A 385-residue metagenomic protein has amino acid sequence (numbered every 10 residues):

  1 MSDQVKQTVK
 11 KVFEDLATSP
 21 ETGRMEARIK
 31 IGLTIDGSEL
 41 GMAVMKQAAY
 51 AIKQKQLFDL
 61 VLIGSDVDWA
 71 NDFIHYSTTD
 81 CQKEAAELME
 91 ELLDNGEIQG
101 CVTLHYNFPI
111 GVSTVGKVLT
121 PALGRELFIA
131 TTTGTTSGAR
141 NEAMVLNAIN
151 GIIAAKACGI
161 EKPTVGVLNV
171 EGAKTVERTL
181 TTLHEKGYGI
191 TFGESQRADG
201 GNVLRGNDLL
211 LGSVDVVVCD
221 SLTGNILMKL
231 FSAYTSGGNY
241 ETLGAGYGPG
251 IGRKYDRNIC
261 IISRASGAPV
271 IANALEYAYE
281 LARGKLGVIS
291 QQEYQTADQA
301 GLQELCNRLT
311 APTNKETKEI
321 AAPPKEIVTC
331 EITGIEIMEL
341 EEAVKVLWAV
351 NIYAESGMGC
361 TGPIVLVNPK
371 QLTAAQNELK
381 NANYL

Functional and structural regions predicted by a protein language model:
S2-V67: N-terminal phosphate-binding or glycine-rich loops at protein starts, especially the Walker A/P-loop of NTPases
G23, A122-G134, G212-Q303: Glycine-rich phosphate/nucleotide-binding loop
M25-E26, D59, G159-V165, G189-A198 (+3 more regions): Flexible, glycine/charged-enriched surface loops at secondary-structure junctions
A43, K55-V61, N141-Q196, D215: Glycine-rich phosphate/diphosphate-binding loop of Rossmann-like nucleotide-binding domains
F73-I129: N-terminal glycine-rich phosphate/adenylate-binding segment common to multiple enzyme folds
K83-A86, V176-S236, E326: Active-site rim loops that border cofactor/substrate pockets in soluble metabolic enzymes
C330-E339: Short, surface-exposed ligand-recognition loops at beta-strand->loop->(often short) alpha-helix junctions that present
Q371-L385: Charge-rich, low-aromatic oligomerization/scaffolding segments with amphipathic character
